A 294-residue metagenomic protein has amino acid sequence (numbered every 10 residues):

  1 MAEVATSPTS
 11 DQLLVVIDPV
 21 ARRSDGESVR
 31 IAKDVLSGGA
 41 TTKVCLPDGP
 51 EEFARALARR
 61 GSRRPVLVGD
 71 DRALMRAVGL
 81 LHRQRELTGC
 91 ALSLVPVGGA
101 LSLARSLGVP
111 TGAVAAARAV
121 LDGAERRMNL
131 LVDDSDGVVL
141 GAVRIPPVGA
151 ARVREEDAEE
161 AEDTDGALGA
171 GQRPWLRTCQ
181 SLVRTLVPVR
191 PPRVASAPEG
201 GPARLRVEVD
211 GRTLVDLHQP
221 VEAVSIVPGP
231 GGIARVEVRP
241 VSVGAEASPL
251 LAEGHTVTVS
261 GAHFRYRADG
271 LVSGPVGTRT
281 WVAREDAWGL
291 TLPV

Functional and structural regions predicted by a protein language model:
M1-V68, M75, V114-R118, L290: ATP/NTP phosphate-donor binding region
A2, H218-V294: ATP/nucleoside-binding phosphotransfer catalytic cores, i.e., glycine-rich phosphate-binding loops
D25-S28, A77-G79, A268-G270, L292-V294: Short, glycine/acidic-enriched capping/hinge loops at junctions between secondary-structure elements
V29-I31, L80-R83, L107-P110: Short, glycine/charged-enriched secondary-structure capping and boundary segments
D70-D71, G98, D286: A short acidic Gly-Thr/Ser loop motif
R72-E86: Short Gly/Thr/Asp-enriched flexible loops that form oxyanion-binding sites at enzyme active sites
V78, L103-R105, G277: Short hydrophobic alpha-helical segments that form membrane-spanning helices or hydrophobic packing faces of helical
E86-V224, P228-P230: Catalytic core of DAGKc-family lipid kinases
